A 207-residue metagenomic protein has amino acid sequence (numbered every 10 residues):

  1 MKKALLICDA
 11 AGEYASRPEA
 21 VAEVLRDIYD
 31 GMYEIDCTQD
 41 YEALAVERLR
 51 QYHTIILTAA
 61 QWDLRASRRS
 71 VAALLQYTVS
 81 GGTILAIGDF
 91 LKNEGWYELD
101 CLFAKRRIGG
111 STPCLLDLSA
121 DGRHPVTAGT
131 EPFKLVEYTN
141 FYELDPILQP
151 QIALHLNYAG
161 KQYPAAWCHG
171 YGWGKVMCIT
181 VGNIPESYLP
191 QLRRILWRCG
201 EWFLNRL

Functional and structural regions predicted by a protein language model:
M1-Y52: Aromatic-Pro/Gly-enriched surface loop or interdomain linker that acts as a lid/target-recognition segment
K2-K3, A20, D27, R50 (+3 more regions): Extracellular ligand-binding/catalytic regions of CAZymes and related secreted enzymes and adhesion modules
I7-D9, I87, I179: Short hydrophobic segments within beta-strands
A10-A11, Q61, G182: Residue-level signal for short, function-critical loop segments
E23, S111-Q191: Catalytic beta-strand/loop cores that center a nucleophilic Ser/Cys/Thr and support acyl-enzyme chemistry
T38-L44, R69, K161-A165: Alpha-helical scaffolding within the catalytic cores of extracellular/periplasmic polymer-degrading hydrolases
H53-T58, L85, V176-T180: Structural motif
L64-T130: A glycine-rich, often tryptophan-bearing local segment used as a flexible ligand/cofactor-contacting loop or short
